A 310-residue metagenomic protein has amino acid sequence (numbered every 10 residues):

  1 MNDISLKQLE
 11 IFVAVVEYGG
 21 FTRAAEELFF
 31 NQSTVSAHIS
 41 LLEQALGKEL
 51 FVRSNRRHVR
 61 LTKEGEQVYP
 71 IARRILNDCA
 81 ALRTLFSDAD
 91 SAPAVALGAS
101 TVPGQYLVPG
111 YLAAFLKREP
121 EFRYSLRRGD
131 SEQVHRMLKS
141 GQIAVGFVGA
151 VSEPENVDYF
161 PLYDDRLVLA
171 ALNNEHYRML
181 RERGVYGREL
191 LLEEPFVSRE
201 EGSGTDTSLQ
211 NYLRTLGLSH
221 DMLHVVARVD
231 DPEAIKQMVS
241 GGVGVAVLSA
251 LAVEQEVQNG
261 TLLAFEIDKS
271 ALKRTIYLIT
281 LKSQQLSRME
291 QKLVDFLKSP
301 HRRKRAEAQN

Functional and structural regions predicted by a protein language model:
V13-N31: Short helix-boundary/capping micro-motifs
E43-L61: A short LG(V/I)-centered, amphipathic sequence patch enriched for acidic residue(s) preceding the LG motif
A45-L46, V68-A89, K304: Alpha-helical linker/hinge and terminal dimerization helices associated with HTH transcriptional regulators
A92-E155: Central regulatory/effector-binding core of bacterial HTH transcription factors
L107, L263-E307: A late-sequence structural motif
D130-V134, K139-I143, V148-G149, N211-R214 (+1 more regions): Hydrophobic hinge/microswitch elements
V157-V197, E201: Flexible hinge/capping segments at coil-to-helix
R178, G187, E194-G217, L286-E290 (+2 more regions): Secondary-structure junction motif
